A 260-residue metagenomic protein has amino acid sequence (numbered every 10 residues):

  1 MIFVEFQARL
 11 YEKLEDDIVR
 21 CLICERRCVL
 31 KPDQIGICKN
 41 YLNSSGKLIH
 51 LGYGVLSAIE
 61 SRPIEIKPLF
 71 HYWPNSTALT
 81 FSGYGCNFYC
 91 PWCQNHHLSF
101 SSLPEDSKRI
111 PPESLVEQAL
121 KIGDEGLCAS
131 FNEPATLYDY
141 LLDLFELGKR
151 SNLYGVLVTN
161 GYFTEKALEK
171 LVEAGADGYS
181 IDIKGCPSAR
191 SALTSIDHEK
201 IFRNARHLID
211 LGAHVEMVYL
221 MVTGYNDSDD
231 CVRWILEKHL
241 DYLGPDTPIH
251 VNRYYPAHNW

Functional and structural regions predicted by a protein language model:
M1-G83, H96-F100: N-terminal [4Fe-4S]-dependent radical SAM core
D16, S107, D227: Catalytic cores of large soluble enzymes that bind and process phosphate-bearing ligands
P74, K108, D197: Short, conserved glycine- and acidic-residue-centered signature motifs in active-site or ligand-binding loops
G85-F88: Active-site beta-to-alpha loop of glycosyltransferases that engages the nucleotide-sugar donor
C90-Q94: The canonical Cys-X-X-Cys-His
L98-K108, R150: A short alpha->loop->secondary-structure connector
P112-W260: Conserved AdoMet/S-adenosylmethionine-binding subsite of the radical SAM
